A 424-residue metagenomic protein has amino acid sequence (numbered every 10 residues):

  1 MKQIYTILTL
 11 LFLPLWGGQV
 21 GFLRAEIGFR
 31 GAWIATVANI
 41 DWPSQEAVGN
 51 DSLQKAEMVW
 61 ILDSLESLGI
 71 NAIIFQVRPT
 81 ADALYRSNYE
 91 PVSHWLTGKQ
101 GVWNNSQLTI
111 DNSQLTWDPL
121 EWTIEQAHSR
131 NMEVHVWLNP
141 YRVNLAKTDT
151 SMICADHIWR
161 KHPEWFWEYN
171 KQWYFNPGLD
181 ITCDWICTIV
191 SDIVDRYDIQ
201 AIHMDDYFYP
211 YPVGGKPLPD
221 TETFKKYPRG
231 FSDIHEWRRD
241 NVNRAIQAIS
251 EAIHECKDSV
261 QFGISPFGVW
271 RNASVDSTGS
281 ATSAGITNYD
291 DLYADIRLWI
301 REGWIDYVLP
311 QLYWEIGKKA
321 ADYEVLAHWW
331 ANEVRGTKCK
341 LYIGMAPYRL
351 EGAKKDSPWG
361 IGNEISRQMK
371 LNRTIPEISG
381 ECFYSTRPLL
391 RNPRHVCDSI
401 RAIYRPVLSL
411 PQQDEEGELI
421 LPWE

Functional and structural regions predicted by a protein language model:
I7-F12, G17-R24, G98, V102-T116: Short, basic, low-complexity termini and linkers enriched in Ser/Thr/Gly/Pro that act as targeting/leader peptides
F22-F75, N112, L419-E424: Mature N-terminal, pre-catalytic/accessory segment of carbohydrate-active enzymes
I27, A35, N39-A56, N104-S106 (+6 more regions): Active-site-adjacent "subsite" loops/lids of carbohydrate-active enzymes
R30-I34, I73-F75, V134-V136, I202-M204 (+4 more regions): Hydrophobic faces of well-ordered beta-strands that scaffold small-molecule active sites in alpha/beta enzyme cores
I34-T36, I40, V260-A284, L312 (+1 more regions): Active-site clefts of carbohydrate-active enzymes
S64, I70-N71, R78, R130 (+3 more regions): Polysaccharide-binding and catalytic clefts of secreted carbohydrate-active enzymes
L68-S106, D111-Q114: Aromatic-lined carbohydrate-binding/catalytic grooves of carbohydrate-active enzymes
Y293-K319, E333-W423: Substrate-binding cleft of secreted/luminal carbohydrate-active enzymes
